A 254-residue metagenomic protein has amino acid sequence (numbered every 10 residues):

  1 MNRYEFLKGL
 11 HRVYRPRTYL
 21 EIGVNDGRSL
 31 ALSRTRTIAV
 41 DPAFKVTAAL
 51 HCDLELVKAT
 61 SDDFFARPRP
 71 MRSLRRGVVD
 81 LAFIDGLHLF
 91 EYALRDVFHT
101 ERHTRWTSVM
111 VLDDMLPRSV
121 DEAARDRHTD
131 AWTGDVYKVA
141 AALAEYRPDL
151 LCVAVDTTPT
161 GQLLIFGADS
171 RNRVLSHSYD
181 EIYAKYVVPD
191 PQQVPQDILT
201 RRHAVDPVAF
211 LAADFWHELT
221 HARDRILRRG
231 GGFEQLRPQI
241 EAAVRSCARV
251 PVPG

Functional and structural regions predicted by a protein language model:
M1-F83, L87-V111, M115-G254: A short alpha-helical cap/connector motif
